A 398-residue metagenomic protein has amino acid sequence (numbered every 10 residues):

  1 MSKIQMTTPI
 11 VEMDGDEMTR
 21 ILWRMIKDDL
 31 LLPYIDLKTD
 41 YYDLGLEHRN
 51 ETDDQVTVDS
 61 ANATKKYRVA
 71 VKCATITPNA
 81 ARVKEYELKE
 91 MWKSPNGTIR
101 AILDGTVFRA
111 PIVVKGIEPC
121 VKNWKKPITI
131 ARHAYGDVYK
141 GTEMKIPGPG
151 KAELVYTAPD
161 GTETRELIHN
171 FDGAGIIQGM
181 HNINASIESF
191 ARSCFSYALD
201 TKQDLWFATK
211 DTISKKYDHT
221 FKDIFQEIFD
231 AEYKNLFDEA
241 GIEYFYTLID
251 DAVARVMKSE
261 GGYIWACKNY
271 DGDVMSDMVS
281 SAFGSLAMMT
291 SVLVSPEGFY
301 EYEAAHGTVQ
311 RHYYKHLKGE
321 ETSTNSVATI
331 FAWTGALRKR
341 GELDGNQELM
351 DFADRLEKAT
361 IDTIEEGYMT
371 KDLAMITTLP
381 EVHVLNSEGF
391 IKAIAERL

Functional and structural regions predicted by a protein language model:
S2-T8, M18, L22-W23, D28-T52 (+1 more regions): N-terminal alpha-helical transmembrane segments of multi-pass membrane transport and channel/translocase proteins
M6-M25, D29, L154-T247: Glycine-rich phosphate/diphosphate-binding loop of Rossmann-like nucleotide-binding domains
I35-Y41, T201-T209, Y233-Y246, G341-A353 (+1 more regions): Flexible, glycine/charged-enriched surface loops at secondary-structure junctions
E47-P159, E163, Y270-V274: N-terminal glycine-rich phosphate/adenylate-binding segment common to multiple enzyme folds
R49-N62, F229, Y233-G262: A structured beta-alpha segment of the ubiquitous adenosine-cofactor-binding alpha/beta core
A134-Y135, K140-A191, A198, L343-M350 (+1 more regions): Glycine-rich phosphate/pyrophosphate-binding loop and the adjoining helix
V256-R355, A359-E366: Glycine-rich phosphate/nucleotide-binding loop
